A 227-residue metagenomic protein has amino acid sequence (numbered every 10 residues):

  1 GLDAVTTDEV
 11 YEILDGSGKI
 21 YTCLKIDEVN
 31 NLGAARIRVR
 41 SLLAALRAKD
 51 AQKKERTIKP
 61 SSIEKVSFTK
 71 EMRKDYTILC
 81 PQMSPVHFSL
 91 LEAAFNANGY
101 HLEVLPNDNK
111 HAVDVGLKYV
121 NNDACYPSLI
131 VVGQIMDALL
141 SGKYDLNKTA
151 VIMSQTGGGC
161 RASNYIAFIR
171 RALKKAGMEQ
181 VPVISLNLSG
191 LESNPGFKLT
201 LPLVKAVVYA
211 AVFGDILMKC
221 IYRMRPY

Functional and structural regions predicted by a protein language model:
G1-Y227: An N-terminal assembly and electron-transfer interface module characteristic of large anaerobic redox and radical
